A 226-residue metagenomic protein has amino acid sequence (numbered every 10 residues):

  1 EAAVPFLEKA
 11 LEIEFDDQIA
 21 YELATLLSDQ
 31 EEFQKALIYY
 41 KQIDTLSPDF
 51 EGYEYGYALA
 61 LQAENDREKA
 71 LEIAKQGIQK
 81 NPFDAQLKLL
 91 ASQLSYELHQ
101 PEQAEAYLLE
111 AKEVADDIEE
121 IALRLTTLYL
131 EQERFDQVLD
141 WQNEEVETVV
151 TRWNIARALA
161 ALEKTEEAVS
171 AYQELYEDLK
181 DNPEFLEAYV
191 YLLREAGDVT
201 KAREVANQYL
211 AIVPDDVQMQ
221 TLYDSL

Functional and structural regions predicted by a protein language model:
K9-A10, Q42-I43, Q76-G77, E110-A111 (+3 more regions): Canonical positions in the second alpha-helix
E14-F15, P48, P82, D116 (+4 more regions): Short coil turns that delineate tetratricopeptide repeat
Q18-I19, G52, Q86, E120 (+4 more regions): Start-of-helix register in tetratricopeptide repeats
D29-Q30, A63-E64, Q93-L98, T127 (+4 more regions): Register position in tetratricopeptide repeats
Y191-L226: Terminal, low-structured helical/coil segments at or just beyond the last alpha-helical repeat
